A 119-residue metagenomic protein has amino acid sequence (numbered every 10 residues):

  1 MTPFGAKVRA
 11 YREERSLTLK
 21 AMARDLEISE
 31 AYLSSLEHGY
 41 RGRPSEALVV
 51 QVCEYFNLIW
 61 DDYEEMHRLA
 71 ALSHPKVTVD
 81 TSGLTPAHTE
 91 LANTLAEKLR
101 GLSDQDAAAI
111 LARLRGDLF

Functional and structural regions predicted by a protein language model:
M1-R15, Q105-A108: A short, Lys/Arg-rich alpha-helix, primarily the initiator
A21-A23, V52: Short alpha-helical "recognition helix" segments of helix-turn-helix
E27-R43, Q51: Recognition helix of helix-turn-helix/homeodomain-like DNA-binding domains that insert into the DNA major groove
A47-E65, L72: DNA major-groove recognition helix of helix-turn-helix/homeodomain DNA-binding modules
E64-E97: Short, charged recognition helix plus adjacent turn of helix-turn-helix-like nucleic-acid-binding domains
